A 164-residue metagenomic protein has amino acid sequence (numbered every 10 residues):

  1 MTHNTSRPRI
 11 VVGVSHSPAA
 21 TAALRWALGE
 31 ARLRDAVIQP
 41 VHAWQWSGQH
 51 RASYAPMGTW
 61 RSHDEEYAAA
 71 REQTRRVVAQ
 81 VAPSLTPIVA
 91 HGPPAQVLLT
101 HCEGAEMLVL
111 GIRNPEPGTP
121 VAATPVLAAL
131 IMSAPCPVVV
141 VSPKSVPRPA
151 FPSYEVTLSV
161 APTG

Functional and structural regions predicted by a protein language model:
M1-T5, A19, A79-L108, P147-E155 (+1 more regions): Structural beta-alpha unit
T2-G58, S133, V156-G164: Small/aliphatic-rich secondary-structure junction motif
Q39-V41, T86-A90, V139-V141: General small-molecule cofactor/ligand-binding pocket signal
H42, I112-R113, S142-P143: Short secondary-structure boundary segments
M57-E72, E116: A short acidic, glycine-rich active-site loop that binds or catalyzes chemistry on phosphate/adenosine moieties
R75, Q96, A128: Active-site phosphate/pyrophosphate- and oxyanion-stabilizing loops and adjacent acidic/basic residues in soluble
L110-S133, P147-F151: Glycine-rich, Arg-bearing micro-motifs that act as flexible, cationic patches
C136-R148: Short, flexible loop segments at boundaries between secondary-structure elements
